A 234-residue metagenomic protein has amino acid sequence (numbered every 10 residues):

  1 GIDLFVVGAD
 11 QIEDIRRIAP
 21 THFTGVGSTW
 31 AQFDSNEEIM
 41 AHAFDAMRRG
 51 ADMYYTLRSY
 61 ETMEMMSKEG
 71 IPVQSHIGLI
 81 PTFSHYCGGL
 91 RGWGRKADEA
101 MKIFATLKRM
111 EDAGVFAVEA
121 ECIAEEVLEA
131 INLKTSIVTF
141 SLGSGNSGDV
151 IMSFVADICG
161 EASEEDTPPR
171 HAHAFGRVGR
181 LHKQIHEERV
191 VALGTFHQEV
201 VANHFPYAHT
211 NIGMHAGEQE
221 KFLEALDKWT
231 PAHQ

Functional and structural regions predicted by a protein language model:
G1-Q234: Alpha/beta enzyme core
